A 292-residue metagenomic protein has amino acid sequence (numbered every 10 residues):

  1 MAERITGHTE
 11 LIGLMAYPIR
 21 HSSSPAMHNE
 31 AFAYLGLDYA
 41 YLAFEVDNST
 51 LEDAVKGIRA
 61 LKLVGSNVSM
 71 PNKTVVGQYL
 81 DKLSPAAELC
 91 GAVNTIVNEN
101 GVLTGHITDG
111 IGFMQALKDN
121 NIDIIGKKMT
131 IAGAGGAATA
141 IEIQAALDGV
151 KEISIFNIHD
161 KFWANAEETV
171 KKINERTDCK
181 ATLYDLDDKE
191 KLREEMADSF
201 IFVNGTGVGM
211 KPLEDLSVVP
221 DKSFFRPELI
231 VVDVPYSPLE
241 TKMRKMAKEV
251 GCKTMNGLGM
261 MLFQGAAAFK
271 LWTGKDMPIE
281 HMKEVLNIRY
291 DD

Functional and structural regions predicted by a protein language model:
R4-N120: Phosphate/diphosphate ligand-binding glycine-rich loop within oxidoreductases
I5-H8, I124-I125, G149, V218-E228: Short, conserved loop/helix-junction motifs that constitute active-site signature segments in enzyme catalytic cores
P18, I158-F162, S237: Residues in the short beta-alpha loop(s) of Rossmann-like NAD(P)-binding domains
M70, T206-G207, L258-G259: Short secondary-structure boundary segments
I125-R193, A197, I201: Glycine-rich phosphate/diphosphate-binding loop of Rossmann-like nucleotide-binding domains
C179-T254: Rossmann-like adenosine-cofactor binding region
E228-I230, V234-D292: Adenosine-phosphate binding glycine-rich loop
